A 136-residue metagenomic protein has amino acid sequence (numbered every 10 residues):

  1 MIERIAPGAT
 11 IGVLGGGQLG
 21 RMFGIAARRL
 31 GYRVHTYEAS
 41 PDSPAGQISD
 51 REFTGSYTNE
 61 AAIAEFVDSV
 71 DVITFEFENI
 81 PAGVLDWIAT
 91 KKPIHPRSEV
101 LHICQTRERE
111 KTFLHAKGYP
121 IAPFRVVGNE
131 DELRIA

Functional and structural regions predicted by a protein language model:
M1-Q105, R109: ATP-binding N-terminal substructure of ATP-dependent carboxylate-amine bond-forming enzymes
I103-A136: Active-site nucleotide/adenylate-binding loops and adjacent lid/helix of ATP-dependent enzymes
